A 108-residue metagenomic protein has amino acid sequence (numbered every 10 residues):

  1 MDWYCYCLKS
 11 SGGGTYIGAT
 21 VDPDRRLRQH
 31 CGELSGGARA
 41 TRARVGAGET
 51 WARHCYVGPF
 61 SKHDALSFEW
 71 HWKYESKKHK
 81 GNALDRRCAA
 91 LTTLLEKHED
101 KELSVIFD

Functional and structural regions predicted by a protein language model:
M1, G13, G46-T50: Short, solvent-exposed coil/turn segments
W3-A40, P59-E75: GIY-YIG-like beta-to-alpha core
A38-R86, L95-F107: Aromatic/basic micro-patches that form nucleic-acid/chromatin recognition or nuclease catalytic surfaces
